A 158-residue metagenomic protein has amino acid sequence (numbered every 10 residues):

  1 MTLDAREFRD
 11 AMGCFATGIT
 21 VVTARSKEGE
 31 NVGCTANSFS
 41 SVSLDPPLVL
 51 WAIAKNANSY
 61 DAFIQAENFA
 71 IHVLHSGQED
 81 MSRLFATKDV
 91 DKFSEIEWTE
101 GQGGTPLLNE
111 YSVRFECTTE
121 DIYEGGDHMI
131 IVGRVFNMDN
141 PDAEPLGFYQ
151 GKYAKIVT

Functional and structural regions predicted by a protein language model:
M1-T158: Basic, polyanion-binding surface patches
